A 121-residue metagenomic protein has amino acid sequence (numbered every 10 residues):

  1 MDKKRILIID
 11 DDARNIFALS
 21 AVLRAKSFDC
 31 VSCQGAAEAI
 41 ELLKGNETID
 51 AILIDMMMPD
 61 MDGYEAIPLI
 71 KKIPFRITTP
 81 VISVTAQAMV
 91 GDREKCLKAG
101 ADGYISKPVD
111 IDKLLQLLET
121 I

Functional and structural regions predicted by a protein language model:
A13-V31: Two-component/phosphorelay signaling modules centered on CheY-like receiver
S32-E41, G63: Helix N-cap/capping motif at the beta->alpha junctions
E41, Y64-I77, L118: Short amphipathic alpha-helix used as the core "switch/output" element in two-component signaling
E47-L53: Active-site beta3 strand of CheY-like receiver
D55, T85: Active-site residues of response regulator receiver
M58: Receiver (REC) domain active-site loop signature in two-component systems and cognate sites in sensor histidine kinases
E65, A88-G103, Q116: Alpha4 helix (beta4-alpha4-beta5 surface) of REC/receiver domains from two-component response regulators
V109-L118: C-terminal output helix
